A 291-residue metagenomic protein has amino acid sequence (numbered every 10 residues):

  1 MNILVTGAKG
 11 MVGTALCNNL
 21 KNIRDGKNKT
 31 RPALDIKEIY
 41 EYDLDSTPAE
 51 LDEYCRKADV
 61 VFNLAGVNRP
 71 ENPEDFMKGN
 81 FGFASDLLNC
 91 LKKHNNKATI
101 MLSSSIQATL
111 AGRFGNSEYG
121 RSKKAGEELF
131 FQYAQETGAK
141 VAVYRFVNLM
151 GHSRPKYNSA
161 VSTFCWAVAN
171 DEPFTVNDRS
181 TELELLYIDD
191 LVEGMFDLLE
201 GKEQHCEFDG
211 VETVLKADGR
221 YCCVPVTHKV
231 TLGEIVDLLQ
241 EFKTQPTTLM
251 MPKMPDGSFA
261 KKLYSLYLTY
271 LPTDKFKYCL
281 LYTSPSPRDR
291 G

Functional and structural regions predicted by a protein language model:
I3-N22: N-terminal Rossmann NAD(P)H-binding glycine-rich loop of SDR-like oxidoreductase domains
T6, L64, I100-I106, Y144-F146: SDR active-site strand-loop-helix element
S46-F81, K92, Q107-F114: NAD(P)H-binding glycine-rich loop region in Rossmannoid oxidoreductase-like domains and their noncatalytic homologs
E71-I100, K124-L129: NAD(P)-cofactor binding segment of oxidoreductase domains
Y119, K123: Active-site YXXXK catalytic motif of short-chain dehydrogenase/reductase
F131-V143, V147-L183, I188-G201: NAD(P)-dependent short-chain dehydrogenase/reductase
H152-K156, S180-E193, G210-K243, M254-L271: Substrate-binding strand-loop-helix patch in Rossmann-like NAD(P)-dependent oxidoreductase/epimerase domains
Y282-D289: Conserved small/polar residues in nucleotide/adenosyl-binding loops
